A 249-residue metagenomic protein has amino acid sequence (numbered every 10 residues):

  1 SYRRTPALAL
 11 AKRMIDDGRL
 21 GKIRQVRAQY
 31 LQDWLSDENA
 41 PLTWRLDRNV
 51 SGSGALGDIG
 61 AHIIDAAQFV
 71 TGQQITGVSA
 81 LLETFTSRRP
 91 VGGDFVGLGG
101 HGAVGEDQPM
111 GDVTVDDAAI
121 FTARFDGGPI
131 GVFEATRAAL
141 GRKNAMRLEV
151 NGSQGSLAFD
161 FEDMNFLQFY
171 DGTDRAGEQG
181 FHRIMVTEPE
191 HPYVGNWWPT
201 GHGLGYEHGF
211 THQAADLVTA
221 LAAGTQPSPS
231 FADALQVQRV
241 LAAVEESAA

Functional and structural regions predicted by a protein language model:
Y2-V113, L167: Predominantly a Rossmann-like dinucleotide-binding segment in NAD(P)-dependent oxidoreductases
R4, Q29-W34, L82-S87, G127-P129 (+4 more regions): Glycine-rich beta-alpha junction loops
P6, R142, P229: Residues that form or flank phosphate/diphosphate-binding pockets in enzymes that use nucleotide phosphates
A61, E134-K143: Glycine-rich phosphate/pyrophosphate-binding beta-alpha loops
F69, S87-D116, I120, R124-G127 (+2 more regions): C-terminal glycine/acidic-rich active-site capping loop/insertion
V240-A248: Short arginine-rich
